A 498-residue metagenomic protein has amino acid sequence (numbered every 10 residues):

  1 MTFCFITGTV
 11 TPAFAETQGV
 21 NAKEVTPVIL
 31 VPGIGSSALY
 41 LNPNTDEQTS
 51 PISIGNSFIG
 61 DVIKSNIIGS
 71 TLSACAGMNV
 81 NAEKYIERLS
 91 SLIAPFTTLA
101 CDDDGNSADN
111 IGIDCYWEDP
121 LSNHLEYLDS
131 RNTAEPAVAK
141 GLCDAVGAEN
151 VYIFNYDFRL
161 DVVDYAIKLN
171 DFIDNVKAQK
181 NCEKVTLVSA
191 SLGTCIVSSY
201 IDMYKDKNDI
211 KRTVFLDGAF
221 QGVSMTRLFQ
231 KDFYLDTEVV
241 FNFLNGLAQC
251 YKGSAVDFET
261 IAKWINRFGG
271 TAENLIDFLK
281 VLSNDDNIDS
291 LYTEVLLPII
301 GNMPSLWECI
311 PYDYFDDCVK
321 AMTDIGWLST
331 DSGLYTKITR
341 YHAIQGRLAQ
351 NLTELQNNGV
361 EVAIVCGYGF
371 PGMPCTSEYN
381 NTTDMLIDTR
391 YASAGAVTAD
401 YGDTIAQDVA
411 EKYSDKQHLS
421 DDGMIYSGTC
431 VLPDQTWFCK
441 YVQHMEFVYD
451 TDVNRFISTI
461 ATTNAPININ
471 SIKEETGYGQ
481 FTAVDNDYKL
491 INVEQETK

Functional and structural regions predicted by a protein language model:
T2, A148, I210, G359-V360: Short, well-ordered alpha-helix to beta-strand connector turns
F3-K23: Sec-dependent signal peptide cleavage junction
I6, A190-S191: Intrinsically disordered and other compositionally biased segments
T9, E16-T17, Y200, I344-L352: Short alpha-helical segments and helix-capping/turn motifs at coil-helix boundaries
E16-V188, T194-L247, P371, E378-K498: N-terminal non-catalytic accessory region
I59, I63, I68-L72, L89 (+10 more regions): Generic structural signal of hydrophobic/aromatic residues within well-ordered alpha-helices of folded domains
E149-Y156, L160-V163, D286-N380: Alpha/beta-hydrolase fold catalytic core
E238-I325: Alpha/beta-hydrolase-fold enzymes
